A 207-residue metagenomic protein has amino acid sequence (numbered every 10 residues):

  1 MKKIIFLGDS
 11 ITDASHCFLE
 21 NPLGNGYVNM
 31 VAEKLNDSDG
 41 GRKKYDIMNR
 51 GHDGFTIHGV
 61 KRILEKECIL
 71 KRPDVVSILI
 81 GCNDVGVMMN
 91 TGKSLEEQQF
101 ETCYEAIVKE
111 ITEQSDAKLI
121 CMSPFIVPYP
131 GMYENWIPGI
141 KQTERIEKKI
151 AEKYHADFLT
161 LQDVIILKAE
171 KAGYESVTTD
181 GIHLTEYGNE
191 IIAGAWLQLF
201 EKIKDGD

Functional and structural regions predicted by a protein language model:
M1-D53, H58, I63-R72: Serine-esterase "nucleophile elbow" of acetyl-processing enzymes
E33, D37-K43, G59-D207: Alpha-helical cap/lid subdomain in secreted, periplasmic, or secretory-pathway luminal O-acyl-processing enzymes
